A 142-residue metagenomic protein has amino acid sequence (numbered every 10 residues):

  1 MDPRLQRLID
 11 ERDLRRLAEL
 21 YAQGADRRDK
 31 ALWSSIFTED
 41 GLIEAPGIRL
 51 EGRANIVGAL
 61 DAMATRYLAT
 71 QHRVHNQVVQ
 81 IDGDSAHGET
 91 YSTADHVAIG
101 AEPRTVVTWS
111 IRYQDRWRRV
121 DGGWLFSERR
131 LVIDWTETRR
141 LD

Functional and structural regions predicted by a protein language model:
M1-R27, A31-S35, E39: Short, low-complexity N-terminal intrinsically disordered segments enriched in polar/charged residues
R4, L8, G47-L50, R104: Charge-dense, low-complexity intrinsically disordered segments
E11, K30-D95: A solvent-exposed, acidic/Ser-Thr-rich amphipathic alpha-helical stretch
R16, V74, R112: Short, conserved clusters of charged catalytic residues that mark active-site and nucleotide-handling motifs
H87, W109-R140: Short beta-strand edge/turn micro-motifs at domain boundaries
A94-A98, W117: Beta-strand elements of well-folded, non-transmembrane domains
G100-V107: Short, surface-exposed loop/helix-turn segments at secondary-structure junctions that function as lids/hinges flanking
